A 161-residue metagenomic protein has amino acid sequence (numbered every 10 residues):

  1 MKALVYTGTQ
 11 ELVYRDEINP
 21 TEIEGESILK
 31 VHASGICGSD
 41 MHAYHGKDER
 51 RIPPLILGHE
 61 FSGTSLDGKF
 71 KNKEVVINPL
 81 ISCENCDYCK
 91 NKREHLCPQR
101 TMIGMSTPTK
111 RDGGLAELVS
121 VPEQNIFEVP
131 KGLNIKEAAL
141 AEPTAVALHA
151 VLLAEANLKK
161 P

Functional and structural regions predicted by a protein language model:
M1, K73, L158-P161: Nucleotide donor/acceptor-binding cores
L4-E11: Extracellular beta-rich ligand/substrate-recognition surface
T7, N19, I52-G58, S106-R111 (+1 more regions): Short Gly/Pro-enriched turn/cap motifs at secondary-structure boundaries
E11-I18: Short glycine/threonine/proline-enriched tight-turn/helix- or strand-capping micro-motif at secondary-structure
P20-S34, K47-K90, P130-L133: Glycine-rich beta-strand-centered segment in the early N-terminal region that forms part of a ligand/cofactor-binding
G35-I36, A145: PG/GG-rich flexible active-site loop of Rossmann-like NAD(P)H-dependent oxidoreductases, especially the SDR superfamily
S39-A43: Cytochrome P450 core scaffold surrounding the K-helix E-X-X-R motif and the conserved "meander" helix-loop region
N85-P161: NAD(P)H dinucleotide-binding glycine-rich loop of Rossmann-like/cofactor-binding domains, especially the beta1-alpha1
